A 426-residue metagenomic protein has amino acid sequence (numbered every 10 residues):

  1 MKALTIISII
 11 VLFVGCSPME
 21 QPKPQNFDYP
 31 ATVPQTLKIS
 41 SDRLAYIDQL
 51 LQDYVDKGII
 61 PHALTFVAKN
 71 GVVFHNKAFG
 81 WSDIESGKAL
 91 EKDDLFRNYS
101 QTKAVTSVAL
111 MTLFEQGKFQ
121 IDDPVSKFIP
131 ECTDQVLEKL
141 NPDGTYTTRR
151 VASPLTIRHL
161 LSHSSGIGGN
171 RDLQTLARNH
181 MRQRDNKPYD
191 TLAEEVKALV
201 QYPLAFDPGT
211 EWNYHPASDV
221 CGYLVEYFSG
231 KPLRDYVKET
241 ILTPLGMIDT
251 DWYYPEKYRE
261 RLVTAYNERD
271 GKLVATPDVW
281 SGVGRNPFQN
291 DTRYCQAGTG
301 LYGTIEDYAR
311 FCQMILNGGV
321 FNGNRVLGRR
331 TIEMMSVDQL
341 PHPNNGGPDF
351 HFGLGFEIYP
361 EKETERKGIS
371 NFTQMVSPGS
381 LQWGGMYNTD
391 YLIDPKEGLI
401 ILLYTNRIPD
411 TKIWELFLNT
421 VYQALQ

Functional and structural regions predicted by a protein language model:
K2-S8: Sec-dependent signal peptide recognition, specifically the positively charged N-region followed immediately by
V14-G15: C-terminal motif of bacterial Sec signal peptides marking the signal peptidase cleavage site
P24-T36, L140, M181: Short, contiguous pre-domain boundary segments
Q35-R97, K118, L137-N141, N286 (+2 more regions): Short, conserved catalytic-motif segment at the N-terminal edge
D48-L51, G71, F96-I129, T133-D134 (+3 more regions): Active-site SXXK
Q135-M375: Short, surface-exposed loop or secondary-structure junction motifs that flank catalytic or metal-binding residues
I369-P395: Low-complexity, glycine/alanine/valine/leucine- and proline-rich hydrophobic stretches
D390-L392, E397-R407: Short, well-ordered beta-strand elements
